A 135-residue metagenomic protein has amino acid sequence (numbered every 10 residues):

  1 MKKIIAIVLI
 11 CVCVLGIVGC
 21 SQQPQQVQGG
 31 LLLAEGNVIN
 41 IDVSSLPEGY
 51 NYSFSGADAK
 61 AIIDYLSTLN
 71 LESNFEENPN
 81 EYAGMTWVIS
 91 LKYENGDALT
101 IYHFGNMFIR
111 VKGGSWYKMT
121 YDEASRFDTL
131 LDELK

Functional and structural regions predicted by a protein language model:
M1-I4: Positively charged n-region of N-terminal signal peptides that target proteins for export
A6-V14: Hydrophobic helical h-region of N-terminal Sec-dependent signal peptides in bacterial secretory/periplasmic proteins
L15-G19: C-terminal motif of bacterial Sec signal peptides marking the signal peptidase cleavage site
C20-K135: Function-determining sites in protein domains
